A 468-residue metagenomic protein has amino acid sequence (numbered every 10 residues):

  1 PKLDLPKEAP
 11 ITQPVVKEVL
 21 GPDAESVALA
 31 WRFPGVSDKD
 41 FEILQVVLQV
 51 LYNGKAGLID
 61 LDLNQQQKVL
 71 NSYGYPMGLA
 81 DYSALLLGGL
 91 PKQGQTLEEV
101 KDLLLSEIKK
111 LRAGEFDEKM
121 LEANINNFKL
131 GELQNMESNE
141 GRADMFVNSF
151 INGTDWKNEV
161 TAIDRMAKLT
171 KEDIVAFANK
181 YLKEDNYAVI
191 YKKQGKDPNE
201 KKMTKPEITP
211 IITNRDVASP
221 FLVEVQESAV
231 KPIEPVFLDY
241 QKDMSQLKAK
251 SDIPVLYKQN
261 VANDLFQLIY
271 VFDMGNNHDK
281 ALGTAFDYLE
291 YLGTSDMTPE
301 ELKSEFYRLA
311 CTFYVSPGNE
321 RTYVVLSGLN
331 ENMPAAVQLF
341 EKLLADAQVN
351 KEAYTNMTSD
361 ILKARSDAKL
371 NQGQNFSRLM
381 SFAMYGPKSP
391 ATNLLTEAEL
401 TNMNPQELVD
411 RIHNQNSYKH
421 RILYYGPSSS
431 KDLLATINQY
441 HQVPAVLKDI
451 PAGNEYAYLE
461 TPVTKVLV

Functional and structural regions predicted by a protein language model:
P1-K2, K7, V27, G35 (+2 more regions): Charge-rich, well-structured scaffold segments of protease-associated domains
K2-A56, G88, T213-A229, V236-F237 (+2 more regions): His/Glu-based metal-binding/catalytic segments typifying zinc-dependent metallopeptidases
E18-G21, P76-L79, Y181, F237 (+3 more regions): Replace "in large, NTP-powered and nucleic-acid-processing enzymes" with "in large, NTP-powered factors and other
L20-P22, R32-P34, Y52-K55, L90-G94 (+9 more regions): Solvent-exposed coil/turn segments that connect beta secondary-structure elements in extracytoplasmic/periplasmic
A188-K193, D239-Q241, Q246-Y270, F286: Segments forming glycine/polar-rich beta-alpha architectures that bind adenosine-containing cofactors
A281-T294: Active-site SXXK
D296-S304: Short, well-structured active-site flanking segments
